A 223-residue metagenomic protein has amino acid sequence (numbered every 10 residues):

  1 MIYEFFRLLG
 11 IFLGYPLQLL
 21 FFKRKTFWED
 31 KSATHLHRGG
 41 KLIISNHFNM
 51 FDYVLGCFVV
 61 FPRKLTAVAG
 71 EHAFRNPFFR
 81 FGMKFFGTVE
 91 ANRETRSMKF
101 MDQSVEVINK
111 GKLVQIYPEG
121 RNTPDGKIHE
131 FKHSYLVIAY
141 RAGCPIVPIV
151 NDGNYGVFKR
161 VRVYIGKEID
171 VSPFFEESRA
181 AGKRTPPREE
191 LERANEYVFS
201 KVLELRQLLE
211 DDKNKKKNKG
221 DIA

Functional and structural regions predicted by a protein language model:
M1-L42, F51-L55, R80, G87 (+4 more regions): Membrane-anchoring hydrophobic helices of lipid-metabolizing enzymes
F5, L9, R96, E190-Y197: Soluble or luminal CAZymes and related metallo-dependent hydrolases
L17, F85-E90, P118-R121: Short, basic, glycine/proline-bearing loop/turn elements
Q18-L19, V60, M83, V107 (+1 more regions): A generic structural signal for well-ordered alpha-helical segments
T26-E29, N76, M98-M101: Structural motif corresponding to alpha-helix initiation and N-cap regions
K31-A33, H72-F74, T95, G153-Y155 (+1 more regions): Residue-level detector of flexible, active-site-proximal loop/helix-junction positions within diverse enzyme catalytic
H35-T95: Catalytic core of membrane glycerolipid acyltransferases/transacylases, capturing the structured, soluble-facing
M101-A223: Non-catalytic C-terminal accessory region of glycerolipid acyltransferases and related lyso-lipid remodeling enzymes
